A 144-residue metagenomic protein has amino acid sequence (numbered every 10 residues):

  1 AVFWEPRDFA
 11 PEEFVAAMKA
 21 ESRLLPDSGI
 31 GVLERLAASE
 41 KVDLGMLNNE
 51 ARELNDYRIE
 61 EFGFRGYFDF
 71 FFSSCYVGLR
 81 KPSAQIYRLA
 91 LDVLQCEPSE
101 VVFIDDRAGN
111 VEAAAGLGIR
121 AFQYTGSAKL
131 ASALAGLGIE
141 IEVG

Functional and structural regions predicted by a protein language model:
A1-F3, V15-S22, A51-R58: Hydrophobic alpha-helical core bundles mediating ligand binding, dimerization, or RNAP-core interactions
E5, F9-G45, A84, A128: Short, acidic loop-to-helix structural element flanking the phosphoryl-transfer center in phosphate-processing enzymes
L47, A51-G144: Asp-based, Mg2+/Mn2+-dependent phosphohydrolase catalytic module
